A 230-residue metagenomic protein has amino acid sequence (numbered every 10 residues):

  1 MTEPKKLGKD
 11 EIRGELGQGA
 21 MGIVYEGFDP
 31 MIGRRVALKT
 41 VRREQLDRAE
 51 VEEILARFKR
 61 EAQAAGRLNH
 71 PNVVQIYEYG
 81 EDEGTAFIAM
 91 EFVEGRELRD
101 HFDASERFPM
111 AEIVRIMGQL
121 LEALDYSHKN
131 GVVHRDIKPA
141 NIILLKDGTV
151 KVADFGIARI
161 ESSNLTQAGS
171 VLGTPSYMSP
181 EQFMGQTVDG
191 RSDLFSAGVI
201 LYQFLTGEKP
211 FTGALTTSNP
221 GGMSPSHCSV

Functional and structural regions predicted by a protein language model:
M1-P225: Conserved ATP-binding/catalytic core of the eukaryotic-like protein kinase fold, especially serine/threonine kinases
H227-V230: Conserved C-lobe subsegment of the protein kinase catalytic domain corresponding to the C-terminal end
